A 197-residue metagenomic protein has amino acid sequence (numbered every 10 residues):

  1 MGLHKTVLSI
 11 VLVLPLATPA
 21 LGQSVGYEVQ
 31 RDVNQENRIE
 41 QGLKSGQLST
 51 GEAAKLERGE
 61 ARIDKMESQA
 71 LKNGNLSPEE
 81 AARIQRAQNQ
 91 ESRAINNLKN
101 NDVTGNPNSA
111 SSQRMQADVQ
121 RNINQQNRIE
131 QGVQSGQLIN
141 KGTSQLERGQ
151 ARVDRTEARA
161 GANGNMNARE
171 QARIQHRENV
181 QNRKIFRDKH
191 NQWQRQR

Functional and structural regions predicted by a protein language model:
M1-I10: Bacterial N-terminal signal peptides that target proteins for export
K5, A17-Q23: Sec/Tat signal peptide C-region and signal peptidase I cleavage site
S24-E40: Short N-terminal segments immediately surrounding and downstream of signal-peptide cleavage
G26-Y27, K44-A54, R58-R86, Q90-R93 (+5 more regions): Surface-exposed, polar/charged faces of alpha-helical domains in mature secreted/periplasmic/lumenal proteins
Q125: Acidic/histidine-rich alpha-helical segments that form the ligand environment of transition-metal centers
